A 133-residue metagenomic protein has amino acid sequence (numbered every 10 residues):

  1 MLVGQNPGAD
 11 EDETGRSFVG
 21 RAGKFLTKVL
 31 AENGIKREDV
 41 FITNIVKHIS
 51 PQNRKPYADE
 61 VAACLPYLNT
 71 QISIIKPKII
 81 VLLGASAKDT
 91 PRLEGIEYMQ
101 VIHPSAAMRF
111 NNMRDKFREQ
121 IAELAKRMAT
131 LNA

Functional and structural regions predicted by a protein language model:
M1-A133: A polyanion-binding, active-site-adjacent surface
